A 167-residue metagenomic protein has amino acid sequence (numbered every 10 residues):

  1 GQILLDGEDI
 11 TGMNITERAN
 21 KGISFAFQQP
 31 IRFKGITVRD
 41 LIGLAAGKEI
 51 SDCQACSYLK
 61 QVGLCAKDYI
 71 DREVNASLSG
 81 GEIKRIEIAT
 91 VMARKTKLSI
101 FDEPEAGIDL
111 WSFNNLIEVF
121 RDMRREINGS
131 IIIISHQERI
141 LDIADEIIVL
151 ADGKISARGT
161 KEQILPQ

Functional and structural regions predicted by a protein language model:
G1-E8, K21, Q54: Conserved ABC transporter NBD signature motif
D9-S24: ABC ATPase NBD coupling module
Q29, G35-Q54: Q-loop/switch helix immediately C-terminal to the Walker
I88: Hydrophobic anchor residue at the start of the ABC signature
V91-M92: ABC ATPase C-loop
I100-P104, W111: Walker B catalytic motif
V119-I133, L141: Conserved catalytic loops of ABC-family nucleotide-binding domains
